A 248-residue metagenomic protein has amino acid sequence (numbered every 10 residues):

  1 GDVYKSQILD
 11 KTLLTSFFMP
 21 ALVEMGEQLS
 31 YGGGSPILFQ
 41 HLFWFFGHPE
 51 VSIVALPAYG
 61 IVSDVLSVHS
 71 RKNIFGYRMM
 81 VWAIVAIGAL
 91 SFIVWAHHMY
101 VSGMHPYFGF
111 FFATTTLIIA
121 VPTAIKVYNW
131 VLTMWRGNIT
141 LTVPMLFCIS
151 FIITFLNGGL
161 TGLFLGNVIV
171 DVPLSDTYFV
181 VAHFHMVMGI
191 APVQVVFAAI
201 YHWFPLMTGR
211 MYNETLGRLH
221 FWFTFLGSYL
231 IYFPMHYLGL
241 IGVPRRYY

Functional and structural regions predicted by a protein language model:
G1-Y4: Short, small-residue-biased leader/transition segments that mark boundaries at the very start of proteins
S6-F45, H69-I74, I93-A113, R136-G137 (+3 more regions): Membrane-interface interhelical loops and short amphipathic "cap" helices that link adjacent transmembrane segments
H48, K126, V131, H185 (+2 more regions): Divalent metal-coordination and catalytic microenvironments
S52-G60, T116-N129, V187-A199: Hydrophobic cores of alpha-helical transmembrane segments in multi-pass inner/ER membrane proteins, independent
V68-A86, M104-A113, L132-S150, M207-F223: Membrane-interfacial loop-to-helix junctions in multi-pass inner-membrane proteins
I149, I153-M207: C-terminal catalytic subdomain
V180, G189, I200, Y212-Y248: Generic long, charged, amphipathic alpha-helical segments
